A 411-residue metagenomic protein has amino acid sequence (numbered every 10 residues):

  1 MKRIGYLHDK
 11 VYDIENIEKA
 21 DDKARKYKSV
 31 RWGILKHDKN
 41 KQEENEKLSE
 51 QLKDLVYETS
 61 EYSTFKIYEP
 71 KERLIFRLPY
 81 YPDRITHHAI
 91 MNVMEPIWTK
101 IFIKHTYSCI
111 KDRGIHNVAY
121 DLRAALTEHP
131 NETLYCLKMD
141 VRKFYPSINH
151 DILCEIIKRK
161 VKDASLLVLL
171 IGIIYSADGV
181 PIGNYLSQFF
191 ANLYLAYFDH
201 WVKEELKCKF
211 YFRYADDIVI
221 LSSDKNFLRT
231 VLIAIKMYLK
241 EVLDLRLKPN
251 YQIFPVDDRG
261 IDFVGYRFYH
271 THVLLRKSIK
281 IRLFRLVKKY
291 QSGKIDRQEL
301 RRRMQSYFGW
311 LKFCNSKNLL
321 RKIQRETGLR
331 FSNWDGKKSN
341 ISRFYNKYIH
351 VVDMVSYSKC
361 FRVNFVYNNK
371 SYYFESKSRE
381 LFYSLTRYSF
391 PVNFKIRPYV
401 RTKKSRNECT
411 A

Functional and structural regions predicted by a protein language model:
M1-L153: Conserved two-metal-ion catalytic palm core of "right-hand" nucleic acid polymerases, unifying RNA-dependent RNA
Q51, H105, A119-A215, V219-I235 (+1 more regions): Conserved polymerase palm-domain catalytic core
S60-Y62, F212-D216, N250: Short Gly/Ser/Thr- and Asp/Glu-enriched loop/turn motifs at secondary-structure junctions
P79, H88, S176, R229 (+3 more regions): Right-hand nucleic-acid polymerase module
K236-L245: A common structural junction motif
V363-F365, Y373-E375: Short linear proline/tyrosine/threonine-rich motifs used for host-factor recruitment and membrane trafficking/assembly
K377-K395: A short, charged, amphipathic alpha-helix used as a generic interaction element across diverse proteins
